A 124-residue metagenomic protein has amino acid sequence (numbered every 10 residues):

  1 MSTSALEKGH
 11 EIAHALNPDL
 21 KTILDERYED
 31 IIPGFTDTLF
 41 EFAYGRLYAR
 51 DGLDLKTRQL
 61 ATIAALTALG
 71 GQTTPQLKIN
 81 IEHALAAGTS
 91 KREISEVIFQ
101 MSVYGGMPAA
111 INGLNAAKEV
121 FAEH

Functional and structural regions predicted by a protein language model:
M1-T57, A86, N112-H124: Acidic, glycine/proline-rich low-complexity segments that act as flexible tails and inter-domain linkers
D37-F40, G71-L77: Short acidic alpha-helix initiation/capping motifs at coil-to-helix transition points, especially at protein N-termini
G45-Y48, I81-L85, S95-F99: Amphipathic alpha-helical segments within well-ordered protein domains
T57-T67, V97-I98: Short, structured motif recognition centered on aromatic/hydrophobic residues
A68-G71, P108: Surface-exposed interaction/gating patches
T73-R92, I111-V120: Extended intrinsically disordered, low-complexity coil regions enriched in Ser, Thr, Gly, Ala and often Pro
Q100, M107: Substrate/cofactor-recognition hotspot
V103-Y104, F121: Short Asp/Glu-rich motifs
